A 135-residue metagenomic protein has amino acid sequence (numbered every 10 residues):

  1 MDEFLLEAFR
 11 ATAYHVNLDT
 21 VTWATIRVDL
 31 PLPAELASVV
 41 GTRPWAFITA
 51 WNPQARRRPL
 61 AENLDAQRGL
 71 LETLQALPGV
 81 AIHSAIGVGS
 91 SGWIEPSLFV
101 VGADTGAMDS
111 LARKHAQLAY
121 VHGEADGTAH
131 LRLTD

Functional and structural regions predicted by a protein language model:
M1-E72: N-terminal, charge-rich interaction modules
E3, E35-A37, L71, G87-S90 (+2 more regions): Generic structural signal for short, flexible, solvent-exposed coil/loop and linker residues
T20-P33, D109, A119-H122, D126-D135: N-terminal nucleophile
L36-V39, G92, A103-A107, L133-D135: Generic structural signal for short, solvent-exposed loop/turn connectors between secondary structure elements
W45-T49, A81-S84, S97-V101, A119-H122 (+1 more regions): Ordered hydrophobic segments in well-structured contexts
A55, P59, N63, L70 (+4 more regions): A generic "folded-domain core" signal
L64-A107: Amphipathic protein-protein interaction modules
W93-S97, V101-T128: Short, compact, well-ordered microdomains
